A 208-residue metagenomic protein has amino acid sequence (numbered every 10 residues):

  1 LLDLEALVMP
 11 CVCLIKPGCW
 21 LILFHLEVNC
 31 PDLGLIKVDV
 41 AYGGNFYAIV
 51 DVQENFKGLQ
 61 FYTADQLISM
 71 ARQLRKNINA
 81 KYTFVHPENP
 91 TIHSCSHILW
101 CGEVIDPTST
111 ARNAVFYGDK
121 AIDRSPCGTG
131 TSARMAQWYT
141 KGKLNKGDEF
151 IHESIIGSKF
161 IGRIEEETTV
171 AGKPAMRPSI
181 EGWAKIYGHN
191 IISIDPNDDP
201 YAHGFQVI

Functional and structural regions predicted by a protein language model:
L1-I208: Active-site proximal loop and beta-alpha junction motif in alpha/beta enzyme cores
